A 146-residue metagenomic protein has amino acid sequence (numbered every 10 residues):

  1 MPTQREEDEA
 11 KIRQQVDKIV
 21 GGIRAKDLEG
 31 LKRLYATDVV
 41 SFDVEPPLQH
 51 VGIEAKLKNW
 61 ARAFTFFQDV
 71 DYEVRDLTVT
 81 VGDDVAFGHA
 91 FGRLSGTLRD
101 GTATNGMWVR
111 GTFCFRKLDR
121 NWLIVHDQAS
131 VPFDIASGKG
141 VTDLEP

Functional and structural regions predicted by a protein language model:
M1, W108-K139: Short beta-strand edge/turn micro-motifs at domain boundaries
M1-Q4, I19-I23: Juxtamembrane and targeting peptides
E7, Q14-Q15, G21, L28-D83 (+2 more regions): A solvent-exposed, acidic/Ser-Thr-rich amphipathic alpha-helical stretch
V74-V79, G92-L94, R110-R116, A129: Hydrophobic/aromatic beta-strand elements that line small-molecule binding cavities or substrate pockets in beta-rich
S95-T97, F133-D134: Sequence/structural signature of outer-membrane beta-barrel proteins
D100-T102: Outer-membrane beta-barrel domain signature
